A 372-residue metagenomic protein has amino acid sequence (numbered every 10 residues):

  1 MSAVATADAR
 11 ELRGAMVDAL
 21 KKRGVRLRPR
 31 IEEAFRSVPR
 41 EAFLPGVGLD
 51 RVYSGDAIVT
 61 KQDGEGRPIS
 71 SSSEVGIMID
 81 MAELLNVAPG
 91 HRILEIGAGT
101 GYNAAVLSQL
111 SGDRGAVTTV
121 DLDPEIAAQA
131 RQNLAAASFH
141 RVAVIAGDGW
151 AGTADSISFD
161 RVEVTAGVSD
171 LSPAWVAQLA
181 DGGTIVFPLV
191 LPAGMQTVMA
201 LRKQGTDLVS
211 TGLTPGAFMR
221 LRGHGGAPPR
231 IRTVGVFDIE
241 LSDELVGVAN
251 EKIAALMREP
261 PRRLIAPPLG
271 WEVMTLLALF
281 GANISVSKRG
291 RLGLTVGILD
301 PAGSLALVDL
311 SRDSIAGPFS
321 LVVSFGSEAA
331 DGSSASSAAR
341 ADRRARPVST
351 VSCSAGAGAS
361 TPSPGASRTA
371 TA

Functional and structural regions predicted by a protein language model:
M1-V106, L110, I126, A130-R131 (+3 more regions): Class I SAM-dependent transferase core
A9-M16, M78, R222-H224, R340 (+3 more regions): Charged, low-complexity, helix-prone segments enriched in Lys/Glu/Asp/Gln
G46-V47, V52-D56, K61-Q62, S156 (+4 more regions): Surface-exposed loop/turn and secondary-structure junction residues enriched for glycine/proline
Q62-G64, Q204-G205, G290, S327-A330: Short, ordered beta-strand-loop transition motifs
N86-A193: Conserved nucleotide-cofactor-binding alpha/beta core module
E163, V168-R312: Class I SAM-binding transferase module
A302-A372: C-terminal target-recognition/interaction regions appended to catalytic cores
